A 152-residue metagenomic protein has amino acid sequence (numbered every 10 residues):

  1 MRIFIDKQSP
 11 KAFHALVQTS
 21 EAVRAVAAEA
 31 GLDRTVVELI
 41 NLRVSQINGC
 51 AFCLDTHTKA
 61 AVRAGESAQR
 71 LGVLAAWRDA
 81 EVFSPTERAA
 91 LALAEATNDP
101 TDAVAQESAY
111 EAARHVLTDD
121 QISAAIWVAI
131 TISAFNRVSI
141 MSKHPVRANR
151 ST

Functional and structural regions predicted by a protein language model:
M1-T152: Hydrophobic alpha-helical segments
